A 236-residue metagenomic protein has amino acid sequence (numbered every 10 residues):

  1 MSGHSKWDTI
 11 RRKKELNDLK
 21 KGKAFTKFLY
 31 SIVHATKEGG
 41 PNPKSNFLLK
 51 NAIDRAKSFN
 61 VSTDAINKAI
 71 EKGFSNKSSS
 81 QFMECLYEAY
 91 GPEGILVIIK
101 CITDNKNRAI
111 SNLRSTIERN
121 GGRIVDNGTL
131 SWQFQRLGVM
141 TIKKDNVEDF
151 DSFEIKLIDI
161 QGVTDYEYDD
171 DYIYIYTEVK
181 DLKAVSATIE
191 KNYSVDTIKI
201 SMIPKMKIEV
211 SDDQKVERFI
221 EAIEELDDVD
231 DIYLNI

Functional and structural regions predicted by a protein language model:
M1-V125, L130, Q135-V139, D231-L234: N-terminal cationic and glycine-rich segments that engage phosphates or anionic surfaces
V139-I236: Positively charged, low-complexity, intrinsically disordered RNA-binding extensions
